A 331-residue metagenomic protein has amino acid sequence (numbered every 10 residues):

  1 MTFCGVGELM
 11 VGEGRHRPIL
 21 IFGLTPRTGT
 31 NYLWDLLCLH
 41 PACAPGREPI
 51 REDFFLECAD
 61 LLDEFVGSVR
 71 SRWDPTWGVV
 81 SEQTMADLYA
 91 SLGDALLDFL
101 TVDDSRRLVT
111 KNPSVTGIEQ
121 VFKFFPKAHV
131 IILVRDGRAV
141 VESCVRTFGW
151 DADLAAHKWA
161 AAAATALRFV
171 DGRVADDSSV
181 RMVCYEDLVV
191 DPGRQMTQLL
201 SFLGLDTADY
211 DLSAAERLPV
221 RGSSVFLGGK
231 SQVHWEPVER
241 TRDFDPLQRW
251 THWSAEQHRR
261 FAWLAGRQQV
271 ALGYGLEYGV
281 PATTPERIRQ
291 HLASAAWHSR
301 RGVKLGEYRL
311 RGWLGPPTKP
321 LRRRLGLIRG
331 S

Functional and structural regions predicted by a protein language model:
M1-I19, L205-S331: PAPS-dependent sulfotransferases, especially Golgi type II membrane carbohydrate sulfotransferases
M1-L92, G315: PAPS-dependent sulfotransferase catalytic core
G7-E8, T30, G93-L97, T116-E119 (+2 more regions): A generic local structural motif
R15, G23-P26, T110-K111, W159 (+5 more regions): Aromatic-acidic/polar surface patches that form glycan- and anion
S81-T110: Alpha-helix-centered segments that form part of catalytic cores
L92-L96, G117, A162-F169, Q195 (+2 more regions): Alpha-helical packing segments of well-folded alpha/beta enzyme cores
V102-L212, S223-V238: PAPS-dependent sulfotransferase catalytic domain
